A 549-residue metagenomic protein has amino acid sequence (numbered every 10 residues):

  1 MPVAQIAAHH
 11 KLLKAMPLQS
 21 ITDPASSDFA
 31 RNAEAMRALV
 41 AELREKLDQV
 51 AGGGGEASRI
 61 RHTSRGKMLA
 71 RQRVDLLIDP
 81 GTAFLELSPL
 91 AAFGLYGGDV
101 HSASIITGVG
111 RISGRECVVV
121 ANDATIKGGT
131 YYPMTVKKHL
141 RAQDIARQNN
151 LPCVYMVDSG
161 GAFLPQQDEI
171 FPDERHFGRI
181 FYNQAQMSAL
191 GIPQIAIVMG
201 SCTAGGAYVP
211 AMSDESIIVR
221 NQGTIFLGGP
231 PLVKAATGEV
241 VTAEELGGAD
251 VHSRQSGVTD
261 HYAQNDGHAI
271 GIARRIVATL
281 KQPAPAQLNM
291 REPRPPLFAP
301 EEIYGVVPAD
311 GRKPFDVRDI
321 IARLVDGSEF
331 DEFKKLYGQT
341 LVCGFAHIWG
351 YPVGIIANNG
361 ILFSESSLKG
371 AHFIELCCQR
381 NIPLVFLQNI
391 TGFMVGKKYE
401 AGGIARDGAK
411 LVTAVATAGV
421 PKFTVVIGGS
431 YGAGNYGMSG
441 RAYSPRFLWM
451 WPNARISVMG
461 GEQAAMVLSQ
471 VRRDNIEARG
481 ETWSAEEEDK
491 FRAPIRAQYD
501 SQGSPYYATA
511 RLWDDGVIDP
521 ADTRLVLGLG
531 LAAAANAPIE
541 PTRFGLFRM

Functional and structural regions predicted by a protein language model:
M1-L12: Intrinsic disorder/low-complexity segments
L13-M549: Ligand-binding clefts of soluble mixed alpha/beta catalytic domains
